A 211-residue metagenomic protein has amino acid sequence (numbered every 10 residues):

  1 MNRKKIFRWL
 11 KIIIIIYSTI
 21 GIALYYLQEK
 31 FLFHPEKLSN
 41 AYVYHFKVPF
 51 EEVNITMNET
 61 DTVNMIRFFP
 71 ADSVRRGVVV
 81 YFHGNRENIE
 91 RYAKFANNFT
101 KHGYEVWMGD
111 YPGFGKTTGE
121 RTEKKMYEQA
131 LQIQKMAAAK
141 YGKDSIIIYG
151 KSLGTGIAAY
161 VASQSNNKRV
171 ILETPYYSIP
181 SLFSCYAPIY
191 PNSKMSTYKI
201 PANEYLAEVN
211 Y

Functional and structural regions predicted by a protein language model:
W9-T56: An N-terminal hydrophobic leader/cap segment in hydrolases
N58-K140, T155: Membrane-embedded segments
R76-V78, S145-I147, R169: Structural motif
E123, Y176-S196: Flexible "cap/lid" loop of the alpha/beta hydrolase fold
Y149-G154, A158: Gly/Ala-rich beta-loop-alpha elbow adjacent to hydrolase catalytic centers
Y160-Q164: Active-site signature of alpha/beta-hydrolase-fold catalytic machinery across serine- and Asp/Cys-nucleophile hydrolases
N167, I171-S181, Y198-A202: Active-site nucleophile loop of the alpha/beta-hydrolase fold
N192-Y211: The feature captures the conserved acid-bearing segment of alpha/beta-hydrolase catalytic domains
